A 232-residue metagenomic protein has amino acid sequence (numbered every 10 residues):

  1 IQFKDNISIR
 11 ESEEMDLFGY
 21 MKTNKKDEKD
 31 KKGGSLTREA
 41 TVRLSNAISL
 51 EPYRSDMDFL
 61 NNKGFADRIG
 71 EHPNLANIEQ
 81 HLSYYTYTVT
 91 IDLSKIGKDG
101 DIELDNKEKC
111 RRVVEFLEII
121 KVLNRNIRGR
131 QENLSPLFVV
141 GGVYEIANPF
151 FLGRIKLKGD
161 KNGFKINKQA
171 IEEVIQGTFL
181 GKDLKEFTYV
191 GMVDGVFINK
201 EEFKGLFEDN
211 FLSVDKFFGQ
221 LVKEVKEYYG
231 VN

Functional and structural regions predicted by a protein language model:
I1-N232: RNA-binding basic/glycine-rich loop and surface signature characteristic of RAMP-family CRISPR effectors
